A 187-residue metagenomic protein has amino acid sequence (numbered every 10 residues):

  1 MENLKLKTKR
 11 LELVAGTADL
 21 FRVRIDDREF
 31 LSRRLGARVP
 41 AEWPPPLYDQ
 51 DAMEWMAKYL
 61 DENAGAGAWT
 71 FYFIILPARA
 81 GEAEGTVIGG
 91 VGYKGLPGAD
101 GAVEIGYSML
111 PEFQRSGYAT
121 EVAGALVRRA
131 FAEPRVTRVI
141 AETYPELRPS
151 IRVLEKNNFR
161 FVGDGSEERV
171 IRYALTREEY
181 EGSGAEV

Functional and structural regions predicted by a protein language model:
M1-E104, M109-E112, A125-R129, E133 (+2 more regions): GNAT-family acyltransferases
R115-T120: Glycine-rich acyl-CoA binding loop
A141-I151: Conserved beta-strand-loop-alpha-helix junction that forms the acyl-donor binding cleft
L154: Conserved active-site tyrosine of GNAT-family acetyltransferases
N157: Surface-exposed, gly/pro-biased binding rims or lids
